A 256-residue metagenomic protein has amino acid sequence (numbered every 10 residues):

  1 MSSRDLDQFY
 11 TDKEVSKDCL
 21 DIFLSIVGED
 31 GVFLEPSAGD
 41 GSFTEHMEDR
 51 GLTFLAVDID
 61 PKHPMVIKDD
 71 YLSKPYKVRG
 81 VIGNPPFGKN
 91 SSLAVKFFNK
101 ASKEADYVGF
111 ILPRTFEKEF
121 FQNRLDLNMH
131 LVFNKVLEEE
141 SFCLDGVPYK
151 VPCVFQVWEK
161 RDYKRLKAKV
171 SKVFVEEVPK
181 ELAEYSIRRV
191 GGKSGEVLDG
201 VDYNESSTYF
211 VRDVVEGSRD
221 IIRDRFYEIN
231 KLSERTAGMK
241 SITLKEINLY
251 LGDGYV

Functional and structural regions predicted by a protein language model:
M1-V256: Class I S-adenosyl-L-methionine-dependent methyltransferase catalytic core
